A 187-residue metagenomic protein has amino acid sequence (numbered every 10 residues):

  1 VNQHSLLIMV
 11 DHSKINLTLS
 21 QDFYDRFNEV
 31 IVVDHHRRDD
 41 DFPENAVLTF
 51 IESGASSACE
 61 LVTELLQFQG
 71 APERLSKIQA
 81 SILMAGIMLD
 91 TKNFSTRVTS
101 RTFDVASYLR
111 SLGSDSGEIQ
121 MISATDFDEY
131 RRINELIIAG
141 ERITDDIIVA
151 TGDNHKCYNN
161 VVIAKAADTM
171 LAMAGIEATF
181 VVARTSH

Functional and structural regions predicted by a protein language model:
V1-D25: N-terminal small/polar loop signature for handling phosphorylated ligands or for N-terminal nucleophile
V1-H4, K92-H187: Hydrophobic helix-and-loop "lid/oligomerization" segment in the mid-to-C-terminal part of catalytic domains
N2, D22-D25, F42-P43, L75-K77 (+2 more regions): Solvent-exposed alpha-helices and their adjacent loops that cap or buttress functional pockets in soluble metabolic
S5-I8, E29-I31, A178: Structural motif
H12-I15, H36-R38, N154-H155: Short glycine-rich anion-binding loops that position phosphate/pyrophosphate groups of nucleotides and phosphorylated
L17-L19, D41, T96-R97, N159: Short helix/loop capping segments that flank catalytic or ligand/cofactor-binding pockets
D22-F27, V105-Y108: Catalytic-core regions built around general acid/base machinery
H35-A106: Short alpha-helices
